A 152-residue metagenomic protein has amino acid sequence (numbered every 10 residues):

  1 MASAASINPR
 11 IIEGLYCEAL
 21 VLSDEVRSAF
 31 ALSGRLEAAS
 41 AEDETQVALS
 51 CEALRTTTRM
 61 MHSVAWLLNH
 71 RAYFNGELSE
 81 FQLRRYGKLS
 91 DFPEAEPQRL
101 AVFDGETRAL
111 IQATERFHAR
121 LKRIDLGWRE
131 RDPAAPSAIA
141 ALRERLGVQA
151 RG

Functional and structural regions predicted by a protein language model:
M1-G152: Surface-exposed peri-terminal alpha-helical interaction modules
